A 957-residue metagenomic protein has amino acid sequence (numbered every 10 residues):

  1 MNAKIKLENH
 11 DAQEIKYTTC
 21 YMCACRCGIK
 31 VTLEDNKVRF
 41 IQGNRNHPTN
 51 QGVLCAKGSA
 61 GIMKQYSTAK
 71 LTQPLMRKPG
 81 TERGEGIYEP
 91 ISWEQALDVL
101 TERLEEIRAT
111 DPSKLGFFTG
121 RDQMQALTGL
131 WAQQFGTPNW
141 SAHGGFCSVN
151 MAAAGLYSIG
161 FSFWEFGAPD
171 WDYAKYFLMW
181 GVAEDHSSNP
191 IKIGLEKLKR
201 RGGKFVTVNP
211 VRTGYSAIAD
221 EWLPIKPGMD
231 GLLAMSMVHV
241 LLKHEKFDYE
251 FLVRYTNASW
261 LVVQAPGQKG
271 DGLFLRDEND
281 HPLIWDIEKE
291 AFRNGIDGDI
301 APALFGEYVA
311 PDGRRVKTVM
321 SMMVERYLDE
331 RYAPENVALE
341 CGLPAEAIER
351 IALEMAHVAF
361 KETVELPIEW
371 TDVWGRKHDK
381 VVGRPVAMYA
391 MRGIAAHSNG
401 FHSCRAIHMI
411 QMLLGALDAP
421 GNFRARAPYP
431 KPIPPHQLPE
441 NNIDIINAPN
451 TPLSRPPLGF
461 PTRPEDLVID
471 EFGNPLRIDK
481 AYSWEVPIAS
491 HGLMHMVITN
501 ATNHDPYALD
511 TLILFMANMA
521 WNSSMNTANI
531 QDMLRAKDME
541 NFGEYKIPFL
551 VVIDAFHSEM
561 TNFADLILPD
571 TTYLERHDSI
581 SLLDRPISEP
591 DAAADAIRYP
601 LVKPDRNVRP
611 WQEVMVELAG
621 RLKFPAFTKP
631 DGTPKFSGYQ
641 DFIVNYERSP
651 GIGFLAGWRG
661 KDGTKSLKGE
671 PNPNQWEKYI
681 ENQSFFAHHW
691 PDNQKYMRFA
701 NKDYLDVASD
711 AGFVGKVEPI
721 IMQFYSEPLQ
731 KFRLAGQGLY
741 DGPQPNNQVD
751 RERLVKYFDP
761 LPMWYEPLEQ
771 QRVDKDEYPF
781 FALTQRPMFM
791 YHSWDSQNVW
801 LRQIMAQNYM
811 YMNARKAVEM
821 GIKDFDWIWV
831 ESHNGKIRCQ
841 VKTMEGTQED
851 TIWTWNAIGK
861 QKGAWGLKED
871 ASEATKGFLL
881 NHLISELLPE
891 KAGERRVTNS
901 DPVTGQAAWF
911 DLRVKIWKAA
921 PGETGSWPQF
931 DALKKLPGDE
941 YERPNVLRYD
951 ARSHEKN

Functional and structural regions predicted by a protein language model:
M1-C25: Short, Gly/Pro- and small/polar-rich lid/capping loops
Y17-I29, Q51-G61: Local cysteine-cluster metal-coordination motifs and their immediate loop/turn environment, predominantly Fe-S cluster
A96-L115, G167-K175, R326-D329, E349-A387 (+1 more regions): Glycine-rich phosphate/diphosphate-binding loops that line cofactor/substrate pockets in enzymes
T128-T207, L232, H408-F563, T572 (+3 more regions): Extended redox/cofactor-interaction regions of prokaryotic respiratory oxidoreductases
S216-A217, E221-G375, V381: Long, well-ordered, tryptophan-enriched scaffold segments
V319-V324, E330, E335-S490: Active-site phosphate/pyrophosphate-binding segments
L574-P604, V614, P889-A892: Glycine/threonine-rich phosphate-binding loop and adjacent beta-strand/alpha-helix elements that clamp
P600-L601, W611-E670, D795-Y811, R815-N957: Long, contiguous, secondary-structure-rich segments that constitute the structural scaffold of globular domains
